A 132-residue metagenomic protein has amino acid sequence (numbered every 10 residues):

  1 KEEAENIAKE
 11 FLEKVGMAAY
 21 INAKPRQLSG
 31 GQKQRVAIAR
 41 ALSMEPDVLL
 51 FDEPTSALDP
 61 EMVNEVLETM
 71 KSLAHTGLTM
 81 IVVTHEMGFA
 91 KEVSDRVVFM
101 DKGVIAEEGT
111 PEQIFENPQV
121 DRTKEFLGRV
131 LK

Functional and structural regions predicted by a protein language model:
E2-A19: Conserved ABC ATPase "signature" region
K24-L28, Q32: Conserved ABC ATPase signature
I38: Hydrophobic anchor residue at the start of the ABC signature
S43-D47: A short, proline-enriched helix->beta-strand linker immediately N-terminal to the Walker B motif in ABC-type P-loop
L49-D52: Catalytic Walker B motif of ABC-type/P-loop ATPase nucleotide-binding domains
E108-G109: ABC ATPase "signature
